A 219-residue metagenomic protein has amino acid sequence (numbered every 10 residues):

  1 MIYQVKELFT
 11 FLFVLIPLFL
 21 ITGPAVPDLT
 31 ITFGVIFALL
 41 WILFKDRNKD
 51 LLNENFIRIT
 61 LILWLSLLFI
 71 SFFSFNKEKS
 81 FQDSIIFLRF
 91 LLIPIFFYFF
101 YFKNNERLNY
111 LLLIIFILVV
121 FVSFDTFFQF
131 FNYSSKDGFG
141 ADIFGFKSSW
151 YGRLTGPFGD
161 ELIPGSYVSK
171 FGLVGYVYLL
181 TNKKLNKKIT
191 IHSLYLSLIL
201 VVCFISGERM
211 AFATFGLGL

Functional and structural regions predicted by a protein language model:
M1, I59, R153-L154, R209: Generic detector of short, locally flexible boundary/turn motifs and exposed helical patches
M1-K79, F99-F102, E106-N109, L113-F116 (+1 more regions): Transmembrane signal-anchor hairpin modules in multi-pass inner-membrane enzymes, especially those that act on
F9, T60, S84, F102 (+3 more regions): Residue-level signal for the start and early helices of compact helical domains
I16-P17, L68, L92, N109-W150 (+1 more regions): Alpha-helical transmembrane segments of multi-pass inner-membrane proteins
T22-F44, S84-F96, P164-G175, F212-L217: Membrane-embedded alpha-helical segments of multi-pass membrane proteins, especially the transmembrane helices
V26, K77-I85, L154-E161, S206: Membrane-embedded glycan-lipid processing machinery
L88, K103, G207: Residue-level signal for short amphipathic helical patches enriched in basic/charged and nearby hydrophobic residues
